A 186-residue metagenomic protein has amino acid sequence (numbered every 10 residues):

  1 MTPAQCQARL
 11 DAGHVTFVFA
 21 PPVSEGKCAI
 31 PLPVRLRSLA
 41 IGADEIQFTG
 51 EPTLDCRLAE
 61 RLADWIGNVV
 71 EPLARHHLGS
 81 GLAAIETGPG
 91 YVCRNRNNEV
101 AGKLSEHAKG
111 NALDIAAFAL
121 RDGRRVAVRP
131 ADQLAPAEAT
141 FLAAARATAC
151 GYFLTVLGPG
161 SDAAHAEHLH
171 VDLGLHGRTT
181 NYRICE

Functional and structural regions predicted by a protein language model:
M1-A4, T180-Y182: Short intrinsically disordered, low-complexity coil segments enriched in acidic
T2-E86: Active-site acidic/histidine clusters and adjacent loop/turn architecture that either coordinate catalytic ions
S24, L32, V100, F153 (+1 more regions): Glycine-rich, flexible loop/turn motifs
C28-L32, C93-N98, H168-H170: Short, solvent-exposed polar/charged micro-motifs at secondary-structure junctions
R37, E71, L104-E186: Catalytic cores and adjacent binding grooves of peptidoglycan-active enzymes
I41, G88-G90, F118: Beta-hairpin (beta-strand-turn-beta-strand) motif
L54, L58, K103, A137: Conserved aromatic-histidine-acidic binding/catalytic patches
H76-G110: Active-site-adjacent substructure of cysteine-protease-like catalytic cores
